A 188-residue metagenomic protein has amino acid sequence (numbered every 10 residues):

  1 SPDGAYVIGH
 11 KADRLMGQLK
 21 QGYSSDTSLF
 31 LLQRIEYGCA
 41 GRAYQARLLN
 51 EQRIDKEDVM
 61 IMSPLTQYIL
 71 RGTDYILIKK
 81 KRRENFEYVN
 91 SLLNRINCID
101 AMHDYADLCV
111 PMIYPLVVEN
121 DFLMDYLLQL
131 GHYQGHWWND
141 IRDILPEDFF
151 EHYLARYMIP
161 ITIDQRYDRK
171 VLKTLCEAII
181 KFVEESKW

Functional and structural regions predicted by a protein language model:
S1-G4: SF2 helicase/translocase ATPase core recognition
Y6-K11: Short beta-strand-to-turn element immediately C-terminal to the catalytic PLP-Schiff-base lysine in fold type I
A12-W188: PLP-dependent aminotransferase class I/II
